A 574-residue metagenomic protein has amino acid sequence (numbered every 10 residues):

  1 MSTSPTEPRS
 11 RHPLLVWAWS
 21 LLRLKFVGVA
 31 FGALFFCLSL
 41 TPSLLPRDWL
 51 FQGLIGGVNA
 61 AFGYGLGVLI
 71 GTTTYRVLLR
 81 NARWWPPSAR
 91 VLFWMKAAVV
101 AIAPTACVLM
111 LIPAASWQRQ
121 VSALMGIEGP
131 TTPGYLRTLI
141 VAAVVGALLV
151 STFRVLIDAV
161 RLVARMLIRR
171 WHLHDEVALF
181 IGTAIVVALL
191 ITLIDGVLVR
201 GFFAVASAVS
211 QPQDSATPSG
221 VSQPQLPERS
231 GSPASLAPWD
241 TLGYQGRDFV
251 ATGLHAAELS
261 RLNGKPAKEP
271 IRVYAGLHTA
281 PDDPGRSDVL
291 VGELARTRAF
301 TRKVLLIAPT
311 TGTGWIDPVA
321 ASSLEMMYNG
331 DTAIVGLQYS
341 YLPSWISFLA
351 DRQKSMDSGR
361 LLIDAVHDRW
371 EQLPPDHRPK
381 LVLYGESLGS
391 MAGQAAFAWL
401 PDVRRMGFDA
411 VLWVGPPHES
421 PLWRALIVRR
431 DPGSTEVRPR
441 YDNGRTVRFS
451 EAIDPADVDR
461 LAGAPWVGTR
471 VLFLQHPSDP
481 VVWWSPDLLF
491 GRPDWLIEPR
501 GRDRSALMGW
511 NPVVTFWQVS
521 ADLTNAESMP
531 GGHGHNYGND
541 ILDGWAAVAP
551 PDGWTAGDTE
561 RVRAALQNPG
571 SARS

Functional and structural regions predicted by a protein language model:
M1-S20: Short, Lys/Arg-rich, polar N-terminal cytosolic tail immediately upstream of the first transmembrane signal-anchor
L14-P379, W399-S574: C-terminal His-loop and adjacent cap/lid subdomain of alpha/beta-hydrolase
L383-S390: Gly/Ala-rich beta-loop-alpha elbow adjacent to hydrolase catalytic centers
S390-D402: Short glycine-enriched nucleophile-adjacent loop and the immediately C-terminal alpha-helix near the catalytic center
